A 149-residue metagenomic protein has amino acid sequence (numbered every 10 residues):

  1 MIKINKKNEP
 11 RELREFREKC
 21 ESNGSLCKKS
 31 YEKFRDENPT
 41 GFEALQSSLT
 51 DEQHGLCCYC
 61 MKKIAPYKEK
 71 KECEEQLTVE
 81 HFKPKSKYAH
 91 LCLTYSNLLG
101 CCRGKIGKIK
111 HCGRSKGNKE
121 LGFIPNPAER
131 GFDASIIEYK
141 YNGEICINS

Functional and structural regions predicted by a protein language model:
M1-G55, I64-V79, K83-S149: Replace "small metal-dependent catalytic modules" with "small catalytic or cofactor-binding modules
Y59-C60: Short, cysteine/histidine-rich loop/knuckle motifs that typically chelate Zn2+
